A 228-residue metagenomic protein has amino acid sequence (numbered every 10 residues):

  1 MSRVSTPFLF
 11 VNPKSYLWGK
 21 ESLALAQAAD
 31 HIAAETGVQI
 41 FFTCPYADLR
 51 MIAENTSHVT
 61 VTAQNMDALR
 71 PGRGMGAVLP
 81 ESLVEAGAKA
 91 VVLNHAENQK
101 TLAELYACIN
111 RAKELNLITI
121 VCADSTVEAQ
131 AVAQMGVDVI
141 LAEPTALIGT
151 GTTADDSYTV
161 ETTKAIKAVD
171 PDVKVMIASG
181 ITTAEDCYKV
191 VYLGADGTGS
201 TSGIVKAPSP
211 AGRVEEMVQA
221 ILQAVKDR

Functional and structural regions predicted by a protein language model:
M1-V78, T119, V127-V137, K206: Conserved N-terminal beta1-alpha1 strand-loop-helix module at the mouth
K14, P45, L83, E143 (+3 more regions): Conserved, mostly hydrophobic/aromatic
S57-A112: Glycine/small-residue-rich loop that forms an oxyanion/phosphate-binding "nest" at active or ligand-binding sites
Q64-A68, G72-G74, T101-A103, V121-V127 (+1 more regions): Glycine-rich beta-to-alpha transition loops that act as phosphate-gripper elements at the mouths of alpha/beta enzyme
L69-R70, M75-G76, V137-K164, A168 (+1 more regions): Glycine/Thr-rich beta-alpha phosphate-binding loop at enzyme active sites
K89-K100, V139-T152, L193-V214: Glycine-rich phosphate-binding active-site loops on the catalytic face of alpha/beta enzymes
C108-A112, A154-S157, G203-R228: C-terminal helical cap(s) of enzyme catalytic domains, especially alpha/beta-barrels
A123-G136, I181-T198: Catalytic cores of alpha/beta
